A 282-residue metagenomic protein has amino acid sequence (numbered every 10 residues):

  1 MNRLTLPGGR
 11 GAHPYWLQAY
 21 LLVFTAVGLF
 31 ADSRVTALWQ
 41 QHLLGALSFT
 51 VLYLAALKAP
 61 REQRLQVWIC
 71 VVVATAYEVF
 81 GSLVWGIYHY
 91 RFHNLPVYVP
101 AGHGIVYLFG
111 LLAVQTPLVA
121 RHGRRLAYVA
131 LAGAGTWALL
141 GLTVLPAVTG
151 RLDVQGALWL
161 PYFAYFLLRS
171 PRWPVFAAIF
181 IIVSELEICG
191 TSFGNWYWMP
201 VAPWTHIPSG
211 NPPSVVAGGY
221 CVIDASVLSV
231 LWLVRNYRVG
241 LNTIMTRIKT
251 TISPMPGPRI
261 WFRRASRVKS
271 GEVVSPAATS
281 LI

Functional and structural regions predicted by a protein language model:
M1, T279-I282: Accessible peptide chain termini
M1-I248: Aromatic-rich, lipid-facing transmembrane alpha helices and their immediate juxtamembrane interface loops in integral
T5, N242, F262-A265, I282: Compositionally biased amphipathic helical and low-complexity segments enriched in hydrophobic
R247-S253, P258-S270, S275-S280: Low-acidity, Ser/Thr- and Arg-rich intrinsically disordered low-complexity segments
